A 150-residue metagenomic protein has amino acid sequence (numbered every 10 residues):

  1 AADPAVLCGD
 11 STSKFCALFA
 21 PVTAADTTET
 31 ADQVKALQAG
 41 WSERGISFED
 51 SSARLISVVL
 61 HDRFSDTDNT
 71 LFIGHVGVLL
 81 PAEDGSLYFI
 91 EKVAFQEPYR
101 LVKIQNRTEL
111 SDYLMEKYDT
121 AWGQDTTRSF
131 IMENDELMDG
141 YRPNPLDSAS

Functional and structural regions predicted by a protein language model:
A1-D62, T70-I73, P81-A94: Acidic/His-rich structured neighborhood in mature extracellular/periplasmic domains
S86-Q96, I104-S150: Low-complexity, Gly/Ser/Thr/Pro-rich intrinsically disordered linker/tail segments
